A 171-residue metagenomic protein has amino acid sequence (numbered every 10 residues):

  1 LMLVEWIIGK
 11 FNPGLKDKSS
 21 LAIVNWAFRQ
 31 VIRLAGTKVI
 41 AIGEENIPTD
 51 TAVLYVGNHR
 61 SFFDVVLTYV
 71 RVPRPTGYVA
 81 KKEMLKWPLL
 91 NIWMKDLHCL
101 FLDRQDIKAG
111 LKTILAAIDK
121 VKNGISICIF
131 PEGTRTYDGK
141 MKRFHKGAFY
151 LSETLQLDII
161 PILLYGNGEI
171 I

Functional and structural regions predicted by a protein language model:
M2-A22, R33-A35, T49-I107: Catalytic core of membrane glycerolipid acyltransferases/transacylases, capturing the structured, soluble-facing
L34-I42, G110-L111, G168-I171: Short gly/ser/thr-rich secondary-structure transition/capping motifs
V39-I42, R71, Q156: Soluble, non-transmembrane catalytic domains of enzymes that act on hydrophobic metabolites at membranes
E44-P48: Glycine-rich helix-loop-beta junction characteristic of Rossmann-like nucleotide cofactor-binding loops
H59-S61, E132-T136: Short glycine-rich anion-binding loops that position phosphate/pyrophosphate groups of nucleotides and phosphorylated
L89-N91, K122-C128, Y137-I171: A cross-family acyltransferase "interaction/gating" segment
A109-I118: Anionic-ligand binding region
